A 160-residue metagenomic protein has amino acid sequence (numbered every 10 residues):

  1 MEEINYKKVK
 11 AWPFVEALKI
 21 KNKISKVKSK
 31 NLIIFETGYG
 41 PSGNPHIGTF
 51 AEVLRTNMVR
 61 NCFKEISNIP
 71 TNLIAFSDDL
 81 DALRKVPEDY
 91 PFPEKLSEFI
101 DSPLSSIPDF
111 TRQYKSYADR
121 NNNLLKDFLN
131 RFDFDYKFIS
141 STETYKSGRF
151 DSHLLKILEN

Functional and structural regions predicted by a protein language model:
M1-I47, N61-A75, P87, P91-S97 (+2 more regions): Non-catalytic terminal extensions that flank enzyme cores
K8, S42-A51, Q113, Y117 (+1 more regions): Conserved aromatic-histidine-acidic binding/catalytic patches
G40-P41, D78-A82, E143-K146: Short, internal active-site loops enriched in acidic
N44, V53-R55, I74-N123: N-terminal accessory alpha/beta regions
E52-K64: Cysteine-centered nucleophilic/redox motifs
S102-N160: Active-site neighborhoods of enzyme catalytic cores
